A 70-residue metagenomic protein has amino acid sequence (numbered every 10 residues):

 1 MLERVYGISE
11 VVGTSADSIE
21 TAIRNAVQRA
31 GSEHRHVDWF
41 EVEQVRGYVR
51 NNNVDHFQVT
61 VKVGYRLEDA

Functional and structural regions predicted by a protein language model:
M1-L2, N53: Short glycine/proline-enriched loop/turn "hinge" motifs that connect secondary-structure elements and lie
E3-W39: Short, well-ordered alpha-helical segments
G31-S32, F40, V49, F57: Alpha-helical protein-protein interaction elements
R46-A70: A cross-kingdom feature marking charged/low-complexity
